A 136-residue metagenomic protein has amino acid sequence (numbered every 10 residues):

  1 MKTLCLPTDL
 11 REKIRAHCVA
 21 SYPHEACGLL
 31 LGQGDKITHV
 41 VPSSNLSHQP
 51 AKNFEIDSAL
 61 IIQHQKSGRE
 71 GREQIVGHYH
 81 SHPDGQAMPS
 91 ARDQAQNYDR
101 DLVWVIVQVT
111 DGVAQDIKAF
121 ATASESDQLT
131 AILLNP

Functional and structural regions predicted by a protein language model:
M1-I75, D84-P136: Conserved beta-strand-loop surface patch within small alpha/beta domains used for substrate/adaptor or ligand engagement
H78: Conserved, mostly hydrophobic/aromatic
S81: Short, well-ordered beta-to-alpha junction loops that form the rim of enzyme active sites and present histidine/acidic
